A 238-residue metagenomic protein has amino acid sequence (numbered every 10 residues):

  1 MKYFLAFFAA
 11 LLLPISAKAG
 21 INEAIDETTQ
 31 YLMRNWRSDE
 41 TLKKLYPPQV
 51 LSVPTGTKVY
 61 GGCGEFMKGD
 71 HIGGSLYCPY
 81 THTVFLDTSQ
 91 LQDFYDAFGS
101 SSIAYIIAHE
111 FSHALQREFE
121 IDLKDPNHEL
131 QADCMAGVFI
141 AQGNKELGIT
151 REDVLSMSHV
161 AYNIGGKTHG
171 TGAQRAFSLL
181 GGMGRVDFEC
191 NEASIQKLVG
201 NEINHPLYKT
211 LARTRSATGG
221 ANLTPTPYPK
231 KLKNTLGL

Functional and structural regions predicted by a protein language model:
Y3-L13: Sec-dependent N-terminal signal peptides
A17-E65, V199, I203, L207 (+3 more regions): A metal-dependent hydrolase signature that marks the N-terminal structural subdomain at the beginning of catalytic folds
I21-N22, I121-D133, K167-H169: Active-site metal-coordination segments of metallo-dependent hydrolases
T55-F85: Catalytic zinc-binding patch centered on the HExxH motif and its immediate surroundings that defines zinc-dependent
T88-Y105, E120-P126: Short pre-active-site segment immediately N-terminal to the catalytic Zn-binding motif
S102-E110, A114: Short alpha-helical catalytic segment bearing the HExxH-like zincin motif of zinc-dependent metalloproteases
F111-P126, V138-K145: Catalytic Zn2+-binding segment of zinc metalloproteases
T168-L238: Pan-zinc metallopeptidase signature
